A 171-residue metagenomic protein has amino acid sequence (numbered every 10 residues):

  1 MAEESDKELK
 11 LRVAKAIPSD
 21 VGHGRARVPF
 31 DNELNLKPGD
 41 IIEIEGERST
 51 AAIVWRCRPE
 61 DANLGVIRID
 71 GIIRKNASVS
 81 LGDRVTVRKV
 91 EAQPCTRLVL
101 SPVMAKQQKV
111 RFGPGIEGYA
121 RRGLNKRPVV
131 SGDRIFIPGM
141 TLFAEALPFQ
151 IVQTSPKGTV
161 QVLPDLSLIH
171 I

Functional and structural regions predicted by a protein language model:
A2-I53, R58-D61, V66: N-terminal, positively charged regions that mediate nucleic acid binding
E3, I73-K106: Conserved glycine-bearing catalytic or ligand-binding loops at nucleotide- and phosphate-handling centers of large
G22-A26, E60-I69, V99, K157-S167: Short, solvent-exposed secondary-structure boundary/capping segments
A26-N32, I69-R74, G115-N125: Short alpha-helix capping/helix-loop boundary micro-motifs
L36-K37, V79, V129: Short, well-ordered loop/turn sites that connect or cap secondary structure elements
G39-R48, D83-K89, G132-M140: Short conserved beta-strand and strand-loop elements enriched in small hydrophobics with frequent Asp/Gly
A52-C57, E145-Q153: Short beta-strand-centered aromatic/proline hotspots
I169-I171: Conserved small/polar residues in nucleotide/adenosyl-binding loops
